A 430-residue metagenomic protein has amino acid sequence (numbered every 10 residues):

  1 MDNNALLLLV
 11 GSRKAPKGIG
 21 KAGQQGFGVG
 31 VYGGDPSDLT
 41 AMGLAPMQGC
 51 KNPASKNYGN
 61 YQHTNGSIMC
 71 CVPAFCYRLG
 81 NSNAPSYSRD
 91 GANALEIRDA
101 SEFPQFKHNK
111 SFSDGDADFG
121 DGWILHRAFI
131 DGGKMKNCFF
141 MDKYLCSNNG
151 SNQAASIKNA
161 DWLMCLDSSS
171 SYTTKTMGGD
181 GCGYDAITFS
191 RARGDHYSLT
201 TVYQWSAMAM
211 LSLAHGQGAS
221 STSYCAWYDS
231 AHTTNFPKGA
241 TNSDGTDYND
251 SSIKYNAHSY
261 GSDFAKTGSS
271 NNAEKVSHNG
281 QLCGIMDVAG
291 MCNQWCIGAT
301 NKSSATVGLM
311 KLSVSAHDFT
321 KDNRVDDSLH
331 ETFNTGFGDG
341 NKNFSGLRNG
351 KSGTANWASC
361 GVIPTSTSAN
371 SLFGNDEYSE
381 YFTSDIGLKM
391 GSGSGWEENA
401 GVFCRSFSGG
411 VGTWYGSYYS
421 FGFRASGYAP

Functional and structural regions predicted by a protein language model:
M1-V29, R424-P430: Enriched but not universal
G18-S67: Charged, compositionally biased non-catalytic regions
S55-Y58, H63-G66, G91-V288: Short aromatic-cysteine micro-motif
F75-R78, L145-N148, G298-T300, Y428-P430: Acidic glycine-/aspartate-rich tracts in secreted/extracellular proteins
R78-S86, N148-Q153: Short, solvent-exposed loop/turn elements at domain surfaces
G80-N83, I297-M310: Cytochrome P450 core scaffold surrounding the K-helix E-X-X-R motif and the conserved "meander" helix-loop region
Y203-S206, T234-Y260, N272-K275, N279 (+2 more regions): C-terminal, surface-exposed recognition/capping segments
S212-A219, T300, L309-L312: Short secondary-structure boundary/capping segments
